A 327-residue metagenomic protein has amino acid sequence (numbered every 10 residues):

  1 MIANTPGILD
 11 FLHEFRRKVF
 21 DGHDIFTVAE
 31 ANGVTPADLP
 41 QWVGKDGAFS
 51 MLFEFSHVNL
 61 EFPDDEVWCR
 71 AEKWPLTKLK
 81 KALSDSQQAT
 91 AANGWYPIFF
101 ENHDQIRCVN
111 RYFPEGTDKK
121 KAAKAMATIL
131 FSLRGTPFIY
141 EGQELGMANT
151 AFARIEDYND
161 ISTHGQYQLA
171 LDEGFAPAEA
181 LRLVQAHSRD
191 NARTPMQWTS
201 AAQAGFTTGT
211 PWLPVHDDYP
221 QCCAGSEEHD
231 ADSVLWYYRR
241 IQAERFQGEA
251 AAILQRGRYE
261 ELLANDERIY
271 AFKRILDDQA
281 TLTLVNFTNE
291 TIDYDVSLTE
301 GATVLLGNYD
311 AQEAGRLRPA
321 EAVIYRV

Functional and structural regions predicted by a protein language model:
M1-G301, L306-V327: Active-site and adjacent substrate-binding regions of carbohydrate-active enzymes
